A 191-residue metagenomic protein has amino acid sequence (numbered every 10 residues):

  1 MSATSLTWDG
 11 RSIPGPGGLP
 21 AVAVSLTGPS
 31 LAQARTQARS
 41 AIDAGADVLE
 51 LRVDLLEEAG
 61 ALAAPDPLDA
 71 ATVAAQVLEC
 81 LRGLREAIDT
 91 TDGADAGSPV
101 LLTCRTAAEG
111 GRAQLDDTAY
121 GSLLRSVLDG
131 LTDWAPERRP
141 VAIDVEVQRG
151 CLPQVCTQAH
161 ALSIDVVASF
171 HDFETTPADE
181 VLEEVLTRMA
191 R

Functional and structural regions predicted by a protein language model:
M1-T36: N-terminal amphipathic alpha-helix/helix-capping segment at the start of soluble metabolic enzymes
S2, A23, P29-A32, S40-E58 (+2 more regions): Non-catalytic terminal accessory/regulatory regions of metabolic enzymes
S12-G15, R39-G45, A74-G97, R125-E137 (+2 more regions): Acidic (Asp/Glu)-rich catalytic clusters
T27, V48-L56, D89, T103-R105 (+4 more regions): Catalytic beta/alpha-barrel core
P29-I42, L115-L131, A178-R188: Short, acidic/polar
V48-A87: Glycine-rich, proline-tolerant flexible connector loops at the mouths of alpha/beta enzymes
D92-G121: Structural motif corresponding to the early beta-alpha repeats
